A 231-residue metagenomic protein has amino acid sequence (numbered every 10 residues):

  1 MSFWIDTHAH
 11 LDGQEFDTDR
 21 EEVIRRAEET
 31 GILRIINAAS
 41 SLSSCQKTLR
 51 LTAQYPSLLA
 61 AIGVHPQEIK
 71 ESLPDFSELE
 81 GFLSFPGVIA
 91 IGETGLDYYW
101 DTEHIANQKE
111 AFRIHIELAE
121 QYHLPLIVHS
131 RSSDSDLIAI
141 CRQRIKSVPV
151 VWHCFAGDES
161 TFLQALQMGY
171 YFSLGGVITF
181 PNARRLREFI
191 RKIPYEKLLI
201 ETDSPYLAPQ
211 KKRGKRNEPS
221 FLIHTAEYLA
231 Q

Functional and structural regions predicted by a protein language model:
M1-Q231: Mid-domain alpha/beta scaffold segments of enzyme catalytic cores
